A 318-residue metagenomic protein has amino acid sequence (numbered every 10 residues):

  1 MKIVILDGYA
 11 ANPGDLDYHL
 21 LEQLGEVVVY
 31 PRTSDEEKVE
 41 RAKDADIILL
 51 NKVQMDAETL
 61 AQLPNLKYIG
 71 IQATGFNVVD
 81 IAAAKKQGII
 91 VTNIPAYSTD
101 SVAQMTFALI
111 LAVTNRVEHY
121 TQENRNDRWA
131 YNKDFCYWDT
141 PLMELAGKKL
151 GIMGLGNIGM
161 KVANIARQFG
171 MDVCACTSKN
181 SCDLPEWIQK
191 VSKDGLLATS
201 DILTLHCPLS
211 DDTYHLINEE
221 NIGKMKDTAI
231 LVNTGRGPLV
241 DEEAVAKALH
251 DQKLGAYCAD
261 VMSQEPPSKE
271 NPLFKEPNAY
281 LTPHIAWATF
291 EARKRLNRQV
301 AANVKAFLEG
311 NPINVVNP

Functional and structural regions predicted by a protein language model:
M1-T92, A198, N218-E220: An N-terminal-biased, well-structured beta-alpha scaffold segment characteristic of Rossmann-like dinucleotide-binding
M55-A61, K179-P272: Rossmann-like adenosine-cofactor binding region
Q87, P95-K149, V316: Phosphate-binding beta-alpha-beta segment of Rossmann-like dinucleotide-binding domains, i.e., the NAD(P)
V91, D172, E219, T228-P318: Rossmann-like dinucleotide-binding domain for NAD(H)/NADP(H)
L142-A146, R167, G223-K224, L273: Short, flexible hinge/linker loops that cap or flank conserved catalytic cores
L155-G156: Glycine-rich Rossmann-fold phosphate-binding loop(s) that bind the pyrophosphate of adenine dinucleotide cofactors
G159-M160: N-terminal Rossmann-fold NAD(P) dinucleotide-binding loop
A163, R167, L249: Gly/Ala-rich phosphate-binding loop of Rossmann-like dinucleotide-binding domains, activating on the conserved
